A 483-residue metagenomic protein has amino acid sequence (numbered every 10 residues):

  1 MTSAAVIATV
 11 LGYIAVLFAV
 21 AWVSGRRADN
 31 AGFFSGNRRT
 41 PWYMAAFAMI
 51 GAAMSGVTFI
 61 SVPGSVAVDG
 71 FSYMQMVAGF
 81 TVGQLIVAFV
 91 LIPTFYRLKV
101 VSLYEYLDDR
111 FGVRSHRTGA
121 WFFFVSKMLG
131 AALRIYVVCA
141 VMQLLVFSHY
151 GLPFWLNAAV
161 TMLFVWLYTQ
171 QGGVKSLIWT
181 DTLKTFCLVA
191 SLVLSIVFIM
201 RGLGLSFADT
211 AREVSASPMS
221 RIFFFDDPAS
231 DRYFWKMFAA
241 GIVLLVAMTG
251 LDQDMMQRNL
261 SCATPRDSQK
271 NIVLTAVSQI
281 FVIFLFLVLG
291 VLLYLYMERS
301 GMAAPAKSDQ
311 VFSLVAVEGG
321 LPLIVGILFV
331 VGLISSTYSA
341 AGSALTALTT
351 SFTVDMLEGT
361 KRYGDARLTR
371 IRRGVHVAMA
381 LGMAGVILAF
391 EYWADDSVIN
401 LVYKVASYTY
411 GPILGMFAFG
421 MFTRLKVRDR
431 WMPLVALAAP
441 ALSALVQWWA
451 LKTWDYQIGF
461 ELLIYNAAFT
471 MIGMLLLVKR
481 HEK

Functional and structural regions predicted by a protein language model:
M1-K483: Membrane-embedded helix-loop-helix hairpins and adjacent transmembrane boundary segments in multi-pass transporters
